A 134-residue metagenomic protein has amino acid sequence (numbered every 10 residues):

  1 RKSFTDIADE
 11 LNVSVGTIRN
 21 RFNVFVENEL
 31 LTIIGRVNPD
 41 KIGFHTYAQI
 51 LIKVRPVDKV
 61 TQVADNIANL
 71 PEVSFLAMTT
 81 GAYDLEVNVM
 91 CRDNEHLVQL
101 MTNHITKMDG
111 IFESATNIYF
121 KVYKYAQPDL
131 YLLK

Functional and structural regions predicted by a protein language model:
R1-K134: A compositional/biophysical signature of low hydrophobicity enriched in polar/charged and small residues
